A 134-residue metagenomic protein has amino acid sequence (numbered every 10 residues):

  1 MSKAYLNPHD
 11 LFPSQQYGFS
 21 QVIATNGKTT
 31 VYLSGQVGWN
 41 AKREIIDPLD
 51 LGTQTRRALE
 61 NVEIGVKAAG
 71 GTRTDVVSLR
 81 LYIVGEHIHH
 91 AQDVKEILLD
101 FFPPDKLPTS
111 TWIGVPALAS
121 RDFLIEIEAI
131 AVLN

Functional and structural regions predicted by a protein language model:
M1-E60, I64-V77, I83-N134: N-terminal presequence-like segments and the immediate start of the first folded domain
